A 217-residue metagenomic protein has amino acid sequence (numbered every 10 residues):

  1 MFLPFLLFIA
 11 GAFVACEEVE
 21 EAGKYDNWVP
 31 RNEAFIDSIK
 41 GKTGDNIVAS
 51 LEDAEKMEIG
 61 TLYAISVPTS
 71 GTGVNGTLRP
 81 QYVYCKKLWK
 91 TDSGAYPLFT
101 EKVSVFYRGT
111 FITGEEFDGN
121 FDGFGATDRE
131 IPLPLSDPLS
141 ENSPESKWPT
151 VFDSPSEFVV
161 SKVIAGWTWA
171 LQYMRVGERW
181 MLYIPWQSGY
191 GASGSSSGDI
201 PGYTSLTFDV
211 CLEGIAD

Functional and structural regions predicted by a protein language model:
M1-L3: Bacterial N-terminal signal peptides that target proteins for export
G11-A15: C-terminal motif of bacterial Sec signal peptides marking the signal peptidase cleavage site
C16-D217: Cross-family detector of peptidyl-prolyl cis-trans isomerase
